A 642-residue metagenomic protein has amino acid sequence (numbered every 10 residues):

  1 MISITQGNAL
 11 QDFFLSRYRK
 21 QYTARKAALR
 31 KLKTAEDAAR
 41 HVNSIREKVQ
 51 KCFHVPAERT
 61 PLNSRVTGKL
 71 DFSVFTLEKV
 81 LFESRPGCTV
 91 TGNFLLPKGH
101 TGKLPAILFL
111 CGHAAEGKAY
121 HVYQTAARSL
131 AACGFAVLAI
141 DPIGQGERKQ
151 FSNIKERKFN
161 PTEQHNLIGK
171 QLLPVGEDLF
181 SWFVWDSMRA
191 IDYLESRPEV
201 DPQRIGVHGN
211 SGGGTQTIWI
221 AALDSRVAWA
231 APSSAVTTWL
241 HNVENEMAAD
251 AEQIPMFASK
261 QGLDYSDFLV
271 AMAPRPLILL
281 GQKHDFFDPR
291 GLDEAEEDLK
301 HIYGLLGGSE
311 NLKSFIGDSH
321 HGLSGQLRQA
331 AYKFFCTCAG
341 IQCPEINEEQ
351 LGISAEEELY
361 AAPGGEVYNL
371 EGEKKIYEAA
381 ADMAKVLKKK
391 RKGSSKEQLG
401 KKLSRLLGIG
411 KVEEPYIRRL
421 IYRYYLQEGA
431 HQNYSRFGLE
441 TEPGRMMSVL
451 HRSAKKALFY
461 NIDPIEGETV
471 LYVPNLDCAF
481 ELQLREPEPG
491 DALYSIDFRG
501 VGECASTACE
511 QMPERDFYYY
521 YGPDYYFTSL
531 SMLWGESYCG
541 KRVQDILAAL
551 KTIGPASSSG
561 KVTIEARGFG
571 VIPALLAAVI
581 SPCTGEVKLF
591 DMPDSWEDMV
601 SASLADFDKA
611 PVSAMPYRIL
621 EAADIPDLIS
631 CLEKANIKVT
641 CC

Functional and structural regions predicted by a protein language model:
M1-T89, G102, A273, L280-V470 (+4 more regions): Alpha/beta-hydrolase-fold serine-hydrolase catalytic core, especially in secreted/extracellular enzymes
G92-N93, L104, K118-V122, E147-I154 (+7 more regions): Short, solvent-exposed loop/turn and secondary-structure capping segments
G99-G102, K155-H208, P513-G568: Gly/Ser-rich "nucleophile elbow"/oxyanion-hole loop immediately N-terminal to the catalytic nucleophile in hydrolases
F109-G112, A139, Y472-N475, S495: Structural cue for short, hydrophobic secondary-structure segments
H121-L138, E147, E481-I496: Short amphipathic alpha-helix adjacent to the substrate-entry channel of hydrolases
P142-Q145, D497-V501: Short beta-to-alpha linker loops that shape the active-site pocket of alpha/beta-hydrolase fold enzymes
R189-Q261, A549-L620, C631: Primarily recognizes the serine-hydrolase "nucleophile elbow" in alpha/beta-hydrolase and SGNH/GDSL folds
P255-L269, K300, A622-D627: Alpha-helical scaffolding within the catalytic cores of extracellular/periplasmic polymer-degrading hydrolases
